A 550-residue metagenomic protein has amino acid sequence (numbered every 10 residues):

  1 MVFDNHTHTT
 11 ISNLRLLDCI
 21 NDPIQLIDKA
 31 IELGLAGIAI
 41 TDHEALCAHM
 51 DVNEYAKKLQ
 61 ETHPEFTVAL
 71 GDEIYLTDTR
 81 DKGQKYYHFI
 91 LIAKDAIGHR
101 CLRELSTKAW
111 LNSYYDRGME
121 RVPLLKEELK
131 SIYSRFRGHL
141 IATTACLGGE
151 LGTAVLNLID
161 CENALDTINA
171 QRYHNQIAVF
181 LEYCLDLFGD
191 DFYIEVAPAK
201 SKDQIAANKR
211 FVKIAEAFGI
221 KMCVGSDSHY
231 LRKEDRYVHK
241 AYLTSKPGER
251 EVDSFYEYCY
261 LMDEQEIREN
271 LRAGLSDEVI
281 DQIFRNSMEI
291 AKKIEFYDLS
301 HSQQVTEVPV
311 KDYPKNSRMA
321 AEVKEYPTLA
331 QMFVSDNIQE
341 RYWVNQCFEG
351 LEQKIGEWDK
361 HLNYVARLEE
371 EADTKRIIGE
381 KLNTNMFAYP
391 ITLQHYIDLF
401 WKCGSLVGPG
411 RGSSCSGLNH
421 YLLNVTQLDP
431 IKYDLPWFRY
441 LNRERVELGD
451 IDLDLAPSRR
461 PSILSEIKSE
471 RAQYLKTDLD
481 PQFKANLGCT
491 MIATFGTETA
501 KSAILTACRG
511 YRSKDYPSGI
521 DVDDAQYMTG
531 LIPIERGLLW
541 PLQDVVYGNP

Functional and structural regions predicted by a protein language model:
M1-P550: Alpha-helical scaffold/interaction cores of sigma-54-like transcription cofactors and many family A DNA polymerases
